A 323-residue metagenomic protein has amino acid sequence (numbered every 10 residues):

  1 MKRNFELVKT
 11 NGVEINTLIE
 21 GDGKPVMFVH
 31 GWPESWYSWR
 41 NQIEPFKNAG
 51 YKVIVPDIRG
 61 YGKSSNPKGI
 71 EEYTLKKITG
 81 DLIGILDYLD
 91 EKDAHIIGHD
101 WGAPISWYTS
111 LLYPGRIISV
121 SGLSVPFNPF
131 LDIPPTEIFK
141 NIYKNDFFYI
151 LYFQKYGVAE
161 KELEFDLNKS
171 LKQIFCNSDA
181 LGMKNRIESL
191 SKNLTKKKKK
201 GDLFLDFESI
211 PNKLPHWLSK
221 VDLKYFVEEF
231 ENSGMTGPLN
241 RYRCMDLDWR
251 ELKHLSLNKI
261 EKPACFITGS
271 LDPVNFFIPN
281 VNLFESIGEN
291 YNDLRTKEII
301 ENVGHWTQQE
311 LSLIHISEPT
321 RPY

Functional and structural regions predicted by a protein language model:
M1-V26, N48-Y51, E91-K92, E285-E298 (+1 more regions): Alpha/beta-hydrolase fold catalytic core
L18-S65: Conserved HGGG/HGGXW glycine-rich cap/lid loop of the alpha/beta-hydrolase fold
F28, I54, I97, S121 (+1 more regions): Conserved Rossmann-like nucleotide-binding pocket used by diverse enzymes that bind dinucleotide cofactors
G31, T74, D100, E310-L311: Active-site helix-initiating loop/hinge in glycosyltransferases
I58, V125, N302: Active-site loop/turn elements of alpha/beta-hydrolase fold enzymes, especially the short glycine-/histidine-rich
Y61-I97, W101-R295: Flexible "cap/lid" subdomain of the alpha/beta-hydrolase fold that forms the substrate-access gate
V303-L311: Catalytic histidine-centered segment of alpha/beta-hydrolase-like enzymes
I314-Y323: Single conserved hydrophobic/aromatic residue that forms the stacking wall/gate of nucleotide- or nucleobase-binding
